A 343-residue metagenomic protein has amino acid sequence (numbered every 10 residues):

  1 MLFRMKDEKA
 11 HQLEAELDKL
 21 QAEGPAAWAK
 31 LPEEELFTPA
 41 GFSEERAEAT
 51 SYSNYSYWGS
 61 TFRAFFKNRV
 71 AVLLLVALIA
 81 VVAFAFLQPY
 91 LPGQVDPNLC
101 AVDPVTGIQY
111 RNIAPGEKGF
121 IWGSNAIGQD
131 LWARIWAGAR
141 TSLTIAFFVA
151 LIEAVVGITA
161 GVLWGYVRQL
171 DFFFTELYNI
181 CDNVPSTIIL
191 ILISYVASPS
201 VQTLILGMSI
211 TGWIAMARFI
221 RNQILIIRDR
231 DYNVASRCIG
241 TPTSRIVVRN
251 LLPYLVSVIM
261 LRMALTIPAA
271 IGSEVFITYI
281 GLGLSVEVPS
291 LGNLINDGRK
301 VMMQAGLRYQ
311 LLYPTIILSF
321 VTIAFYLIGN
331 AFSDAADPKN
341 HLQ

Functional and structural regions predicted by a protein language model:
M1-A154, I158, V162, Q169 (+6 more regions): Gly/Trp-centered helix-boundary motif
L75-A77, I145-V149, L177, L190 (+5 more regions): Hydrophobic core positions of alpha-helical segments in small-molecule transporters and transporter systems
I121, I152-G157, V162-R230, M260: Generic hydrophobic transmembrane alpha-helix motif, especially the helices
Q129-T144, F148, R168-D171, T175 (+1 more regions): Amphipathic cytosolic juxtamembrane alpha-helices at the membrane-cytosol interface of multi-pass membrane transporters
A150, S209-G212, N222-Q223, R262-I267 (+2 more regions): Residue-level hotspots within the lipid-embedded alpha helices of multi-pass solute transporters
A160-W164, I193, I220, N233 (+3 more regions): Hydrophobic alpha-helical interface/terminus motif in multipass membrane transporters
Y178, R218-S257, S333-L342: Intracellular coupling helices
I191-L192, V196, S200-I205, S209-G212 (+1 more regions): Non-cytoplasmic
